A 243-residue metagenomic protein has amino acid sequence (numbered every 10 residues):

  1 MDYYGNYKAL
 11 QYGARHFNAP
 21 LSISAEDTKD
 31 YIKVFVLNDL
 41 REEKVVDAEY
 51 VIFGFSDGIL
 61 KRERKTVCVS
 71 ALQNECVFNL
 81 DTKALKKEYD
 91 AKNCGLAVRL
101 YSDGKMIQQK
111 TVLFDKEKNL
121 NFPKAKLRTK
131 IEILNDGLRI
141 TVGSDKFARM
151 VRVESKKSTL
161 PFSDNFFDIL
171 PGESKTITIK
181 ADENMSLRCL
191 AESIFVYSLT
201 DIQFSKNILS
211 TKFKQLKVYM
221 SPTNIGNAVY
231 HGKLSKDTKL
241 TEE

Functional and structural regions predicted by a protein language model:
M1-D164, I169-K180, N184-M185, C189 (+3 more regions): Carbohydrate-binding surfaces of carbohydrate-active enzymes
S22, I202-I208: Short, charged low-complexity linker/loop segments at the C-terminal edge of domains
V98-G104, I194-F204: Enriched for extracellular/lumenal, surface-exposed ectodomains of secreted and cell-surface proteins
N207-E243: Mature N-terminal, pre-catalytic/accessory segment of carbohydrate-active enzymes
